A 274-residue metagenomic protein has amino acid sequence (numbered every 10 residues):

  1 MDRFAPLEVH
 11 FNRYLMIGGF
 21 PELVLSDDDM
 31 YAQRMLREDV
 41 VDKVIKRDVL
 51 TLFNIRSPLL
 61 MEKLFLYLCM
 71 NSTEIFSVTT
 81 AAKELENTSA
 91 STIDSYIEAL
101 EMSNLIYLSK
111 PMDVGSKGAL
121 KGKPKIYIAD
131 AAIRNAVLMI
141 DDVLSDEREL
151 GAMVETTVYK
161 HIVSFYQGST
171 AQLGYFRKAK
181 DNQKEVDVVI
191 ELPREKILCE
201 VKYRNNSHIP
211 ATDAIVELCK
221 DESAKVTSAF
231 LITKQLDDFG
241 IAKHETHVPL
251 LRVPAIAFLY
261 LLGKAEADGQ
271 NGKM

Functional and structural regions predicted by a protein language model:
M1-V41: Amphipathic alpha-helical "lid/sensor" segments that cap RecA-like P-loop NTPase cores
L7, I93, E155, A211-A214: Amphipathic coiled-coil/heptad-repeat helices and related helical stalk/stem segments that mediate oligomerization
V24-L25, D29-K196: Accessory nucleic acid-recognition modules appended to NTPase machines
Y127, G174, C199, F230-I232 (+1 more regions): Hydrophobic/aromatic beta-strand patches that form the interior of the parallel beta-sheet core in alpha/beta enzyme
E147-R148, E200-N205: Short, glycine/charged-rich beta-strand-loop motifs at protein surfaces that mediate ligand recognition and catalysis
Y203-V248: Catalytic cores of nucleic-acid endonucleases
Q235-M274: Domain-level recognition of nuclease-like catalytic cores that cleave nucleotide substrates
